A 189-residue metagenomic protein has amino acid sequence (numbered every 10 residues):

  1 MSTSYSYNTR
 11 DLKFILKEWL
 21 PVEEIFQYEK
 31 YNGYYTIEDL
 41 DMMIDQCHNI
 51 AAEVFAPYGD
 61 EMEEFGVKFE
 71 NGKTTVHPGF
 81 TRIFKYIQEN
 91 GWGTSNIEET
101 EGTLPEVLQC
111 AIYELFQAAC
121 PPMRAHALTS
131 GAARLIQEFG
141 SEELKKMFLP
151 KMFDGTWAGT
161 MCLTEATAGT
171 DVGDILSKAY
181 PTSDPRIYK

Functional and structural regions predicted by a protein language model:
M1-A127, F139, E143, M147: Amphipathic, small/basic residue-rich leader segments at the start of a protein or domain
G91-T94, E101-T103, G131, G140 (+4 more regions): Glycine-centered flexibility sites
L128-L135: Short loop-to-beta-strand entry elements in the cores of soluble alpha/beta enzymes
E143-K189: Glycine-rich, Trp-frequent "lid" loop and neighboring beta-strands that shape and gate the flavin cofactor pocket
